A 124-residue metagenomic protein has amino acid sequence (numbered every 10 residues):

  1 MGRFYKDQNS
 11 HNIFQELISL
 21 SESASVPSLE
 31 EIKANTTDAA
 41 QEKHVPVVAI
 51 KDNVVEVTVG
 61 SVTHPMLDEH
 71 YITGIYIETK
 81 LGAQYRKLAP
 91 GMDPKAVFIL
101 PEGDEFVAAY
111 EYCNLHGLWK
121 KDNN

Functional and structural regions predicted by a protein language model:
M1-Y5, F14-S21: Intrinsically disordered, low-complexity linker/tail regions enriched in polar/charged residues
K6-S10, E22-P27, C113: Short cysteine-rich clusters marking metal-coordination/redox-active sites
L17-V54: Transition segment at domain starts
V59-L67: Short amphipathic, basic-aromatic surface patches that mediate peripheral association with negatively charged
Y71-A83: Extended low-complexity, serine/threonine- and proline-enriched intrinsically disordered segments
P94-F98: Short strand-edge motifs at loop-to-beta-strand transitions and within beta-strands of extracellular beta-rich domains
L100-F106: Surface-exposed, short loops/turns at beta-strand junctions within beta-sandwich domains
N114-K121: Short acidic/polar inter-strand loop motif in beta-rich domains
